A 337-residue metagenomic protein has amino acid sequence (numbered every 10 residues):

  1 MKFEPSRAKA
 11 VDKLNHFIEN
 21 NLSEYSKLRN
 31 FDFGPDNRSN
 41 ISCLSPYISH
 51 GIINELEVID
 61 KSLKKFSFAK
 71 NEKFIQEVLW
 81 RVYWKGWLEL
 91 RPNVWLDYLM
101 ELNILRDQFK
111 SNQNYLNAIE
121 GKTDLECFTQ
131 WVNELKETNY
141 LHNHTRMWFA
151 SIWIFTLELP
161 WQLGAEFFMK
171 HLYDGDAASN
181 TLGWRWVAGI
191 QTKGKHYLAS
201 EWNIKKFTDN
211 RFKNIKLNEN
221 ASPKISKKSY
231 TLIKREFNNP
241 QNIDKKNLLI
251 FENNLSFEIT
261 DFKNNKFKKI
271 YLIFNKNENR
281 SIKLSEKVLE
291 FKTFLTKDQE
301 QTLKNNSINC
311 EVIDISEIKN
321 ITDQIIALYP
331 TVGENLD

Functional and structural regions predicted by a protein language model:
M1-Q76, W80, G86, L90-R106 (+3 more regions): Trp/Phe/Arg-rich N-terminal binding region typifying the photolyase-homology
I48, I53-L56, K61, S67-I243: Active-site-proximal binding-pocket segments
